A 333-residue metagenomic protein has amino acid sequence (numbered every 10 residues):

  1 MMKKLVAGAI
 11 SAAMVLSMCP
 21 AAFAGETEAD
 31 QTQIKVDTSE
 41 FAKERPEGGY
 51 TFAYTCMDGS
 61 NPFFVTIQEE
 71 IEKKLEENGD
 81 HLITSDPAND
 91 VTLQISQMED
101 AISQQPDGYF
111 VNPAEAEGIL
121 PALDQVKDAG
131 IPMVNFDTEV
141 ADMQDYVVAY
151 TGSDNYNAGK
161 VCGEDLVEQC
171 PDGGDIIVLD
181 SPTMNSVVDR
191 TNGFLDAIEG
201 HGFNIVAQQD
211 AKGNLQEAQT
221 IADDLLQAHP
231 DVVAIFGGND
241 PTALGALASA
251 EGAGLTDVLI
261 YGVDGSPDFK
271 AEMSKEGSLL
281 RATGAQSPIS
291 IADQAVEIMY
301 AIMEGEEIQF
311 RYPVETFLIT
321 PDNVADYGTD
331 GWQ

Functional and structural regions predicted by a protein language model:
M2-I10, M14, A21-Q333: A residue-level marker of the well-folded mature domains of exported/periplasmic proteins
